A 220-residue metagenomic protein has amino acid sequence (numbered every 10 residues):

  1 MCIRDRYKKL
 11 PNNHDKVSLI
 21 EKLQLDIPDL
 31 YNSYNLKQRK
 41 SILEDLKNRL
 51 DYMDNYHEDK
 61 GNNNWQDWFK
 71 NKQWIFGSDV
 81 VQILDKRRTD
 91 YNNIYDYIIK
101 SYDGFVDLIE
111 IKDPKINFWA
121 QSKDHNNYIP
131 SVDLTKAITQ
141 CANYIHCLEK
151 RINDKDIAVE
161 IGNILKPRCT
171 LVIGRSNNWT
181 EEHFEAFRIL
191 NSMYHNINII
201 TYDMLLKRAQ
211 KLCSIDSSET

Functional and structural regions predicted by a protein language model:
M1-I3: Short, small-residue-biased leader/transition segments that mark boundaries at the very start of proteins
Y7-D59: Interdomain/boundary linker segments immediately adjacent to catalytic/signaling cores
R49-D90: Acidic-basic catalytic patches of nuclease active cores, encompassing PD-(D/E)XK and other metal-cofactor nuclease
D79-D107: Active-site metal-binding core of divalent-cation-utilizing nuclease and nuclease-like domains
Y97, F105-A120, Y144: Conserved catalytic cores of phosphodiester-cleaving nucleases, focusing on short active-site segments
P114-D133: A solvent-exposed, charged loop/short amphipathic helix patch at secondary-structure junctions
Y128-I164: Acidic, metal/cofactor-coordinating or nucleic-acid-engaging core segments within structured domains
G174-T220: Polybasic (Lys/Arg-rich)
